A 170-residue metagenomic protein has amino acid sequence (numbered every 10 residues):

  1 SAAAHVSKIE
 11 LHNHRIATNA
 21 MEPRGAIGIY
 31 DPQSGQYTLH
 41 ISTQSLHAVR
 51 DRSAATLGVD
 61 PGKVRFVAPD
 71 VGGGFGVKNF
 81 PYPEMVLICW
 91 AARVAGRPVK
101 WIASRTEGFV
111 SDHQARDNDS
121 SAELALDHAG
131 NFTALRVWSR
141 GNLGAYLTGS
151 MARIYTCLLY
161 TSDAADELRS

Functional and structural regions predicted by a protein language model:
S1-S162, S170: Structural alpha/beta core scaffold segments of enzyme domains
E167: Conserved AMP-binding A3 loop
